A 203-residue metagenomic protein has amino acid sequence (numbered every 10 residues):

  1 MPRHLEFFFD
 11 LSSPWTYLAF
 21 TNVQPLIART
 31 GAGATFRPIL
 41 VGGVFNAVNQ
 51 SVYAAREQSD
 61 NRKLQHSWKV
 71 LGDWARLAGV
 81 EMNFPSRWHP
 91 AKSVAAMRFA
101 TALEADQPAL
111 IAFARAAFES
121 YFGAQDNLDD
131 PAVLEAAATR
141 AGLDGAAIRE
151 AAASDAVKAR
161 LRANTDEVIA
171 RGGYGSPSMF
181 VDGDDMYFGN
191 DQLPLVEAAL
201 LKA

Functional and structural regions predicted by a protein language model:
R3-R37, A105-P108, A112, A116-A203: C-terminal cap of thioredoxin/glutaredoxin-like
Y17-Y121: Structural alpha/beta surface segment adjacent to cysteine/selenocysteine redox centers across thiol/disulfide enzymes
